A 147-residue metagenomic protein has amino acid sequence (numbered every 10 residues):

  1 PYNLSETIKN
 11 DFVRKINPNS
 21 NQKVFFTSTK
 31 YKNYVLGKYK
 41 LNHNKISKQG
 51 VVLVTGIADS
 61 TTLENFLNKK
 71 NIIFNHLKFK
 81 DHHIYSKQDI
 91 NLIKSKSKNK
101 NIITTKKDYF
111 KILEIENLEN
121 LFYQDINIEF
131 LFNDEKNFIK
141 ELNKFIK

Functional and structural regions predicted by a protein language model:
P1-N101: C-terminal accessory "lid"/substrate-recognition subdomains
G37-K40, I115, N137: A generic "cationic amphipathic patch" detector
T62, Y85-K87, F110-E114, L131-N133: Short active-site-adjacent structural elements
K80-I84, N117-K147: Short, flexible loop segments at boundaries between secondary-structure elements
L92, I115-E116: Generic alpha-helical hydrophobic packing signal
T105-K107: Short secondary-structure boundary segments
